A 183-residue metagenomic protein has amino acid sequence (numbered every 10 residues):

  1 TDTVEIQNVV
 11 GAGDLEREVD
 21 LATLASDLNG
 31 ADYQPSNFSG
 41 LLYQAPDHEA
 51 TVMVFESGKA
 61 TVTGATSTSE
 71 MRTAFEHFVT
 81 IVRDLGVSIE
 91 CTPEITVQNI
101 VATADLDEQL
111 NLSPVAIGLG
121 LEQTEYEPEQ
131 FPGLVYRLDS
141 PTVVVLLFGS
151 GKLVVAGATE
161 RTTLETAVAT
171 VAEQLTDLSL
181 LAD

Functional and structural regions predicted by a protein language model:
T1-K59, A65-V144, S150, A158 (+1 more regions): Intrinsically disordered, low-complexity polar/charged tails and linkers
